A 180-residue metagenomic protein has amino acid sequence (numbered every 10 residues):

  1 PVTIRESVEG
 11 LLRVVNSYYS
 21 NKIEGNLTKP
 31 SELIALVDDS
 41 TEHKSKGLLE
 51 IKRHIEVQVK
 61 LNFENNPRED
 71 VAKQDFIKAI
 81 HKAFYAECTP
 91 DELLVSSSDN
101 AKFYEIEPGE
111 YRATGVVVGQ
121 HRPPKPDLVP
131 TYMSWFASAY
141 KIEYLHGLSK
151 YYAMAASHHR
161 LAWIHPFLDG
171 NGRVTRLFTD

Functional and structural regions predicted by a protein language model:
P1-D180: FIC/Doc superfamily catalytic core
